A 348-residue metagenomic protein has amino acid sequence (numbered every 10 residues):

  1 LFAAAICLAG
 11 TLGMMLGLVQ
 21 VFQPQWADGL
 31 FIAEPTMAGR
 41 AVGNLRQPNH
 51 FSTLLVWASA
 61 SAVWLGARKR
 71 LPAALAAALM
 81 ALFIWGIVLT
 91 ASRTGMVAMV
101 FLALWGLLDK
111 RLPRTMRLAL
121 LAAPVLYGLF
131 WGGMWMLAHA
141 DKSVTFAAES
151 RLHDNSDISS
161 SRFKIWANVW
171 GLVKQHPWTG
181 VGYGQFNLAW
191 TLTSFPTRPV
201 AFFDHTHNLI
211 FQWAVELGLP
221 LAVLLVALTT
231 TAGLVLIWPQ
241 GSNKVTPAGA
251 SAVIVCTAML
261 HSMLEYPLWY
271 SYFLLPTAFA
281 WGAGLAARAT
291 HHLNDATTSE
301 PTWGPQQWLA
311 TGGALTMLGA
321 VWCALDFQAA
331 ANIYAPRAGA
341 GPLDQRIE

Functional and structural regions predicted by a protein language model:
A3-G39, G43-L112, L118-M136, V215 (+4 more regions): Alpha-helical transmembrane segments of multi-pass inner-membrane proteins
Q25-V42, H139-K164, Q185: Extracytoplasmic catalytic-loop and juxtamembrane helix elements of membrane-embedded, polyprenol/dolichol-linked
T36-F51, H153-S161, D204-L217: Short aromatic-rich membrane-water interface segments that cap or initiate transmembrane helices in multi-pass membrane
L45-N49, A91-T94, F203-N208, M263-A278: Membrane-interface catalytic loops of GT-C/OST-like multi-pass glycosylation enzymes that act
Q47, F163-F203, I210, L217-V223: TM-adjacent membrane-interface loops and short helices in multi-pass inner/ER membrane proteins
S61, M99-G106, N243-W303: Transmembrane alpha-helices of multi-pass inner-membrane enzymes
L89-T90, L107-I158, I165, W170-L172 (+2 more regions): A membrane-periplasm/extracellular boundary helix in multi-pass inner-membrane enzymes that assemble envelope glycans
A280-I347: A juxtamembrane structural motif centered on a specific transmembrane helix
